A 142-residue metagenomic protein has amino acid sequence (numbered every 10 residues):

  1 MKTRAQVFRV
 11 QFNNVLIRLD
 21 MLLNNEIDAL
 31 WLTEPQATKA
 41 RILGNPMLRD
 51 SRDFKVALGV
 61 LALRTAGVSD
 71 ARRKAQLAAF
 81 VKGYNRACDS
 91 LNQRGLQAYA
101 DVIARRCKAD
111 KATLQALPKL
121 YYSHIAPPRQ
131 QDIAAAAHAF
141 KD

Functional and structural regions predicted by a protein language model:
M1-Q11, R41-I42, A100-I103: Ligand-binding cleft/hinge of the Venus flytrap
T3-N24, P35: Short helix-initiation/N-cap motifs at beta->coil->alpha
F8-V10, L43-G59: Short beta-strand->loop
L16, P35-T38, R52-V56, G67-V68: Solvent-exposed loop/turn segments at secondary-structure junctions within structured extracellular/periplasmic domains
D28-N45: A ligand-binding cleft/hinge motif common to bilobed small-molecule-binding domains
L58-A75: A bilobed periplasmic-binding-protein/Venus flytrap-type ligand-binding module shared by bacterial periplasmic
A71-D142: Secondary-structure end/capping motifs
